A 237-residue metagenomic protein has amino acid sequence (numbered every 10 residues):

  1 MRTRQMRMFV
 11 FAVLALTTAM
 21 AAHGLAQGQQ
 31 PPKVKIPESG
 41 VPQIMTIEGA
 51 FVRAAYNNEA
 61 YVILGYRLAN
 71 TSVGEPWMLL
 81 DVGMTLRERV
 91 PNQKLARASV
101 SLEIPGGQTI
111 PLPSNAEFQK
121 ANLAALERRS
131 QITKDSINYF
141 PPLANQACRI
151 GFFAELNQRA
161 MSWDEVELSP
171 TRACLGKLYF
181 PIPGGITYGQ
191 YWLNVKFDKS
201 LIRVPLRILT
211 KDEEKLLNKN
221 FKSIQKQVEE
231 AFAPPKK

Functional and structural regions predicted by a protein language model:
M1-A12: Bacterial N-terminal signal peptides that target proteins for export
R2, M20, G24-A26: Intrinsic low-complexity/disordered segments
V10-A21: Bacterial N-terminal signal peptides
Q27-K237: Conserved functional micro-motifs across diverse proteins
